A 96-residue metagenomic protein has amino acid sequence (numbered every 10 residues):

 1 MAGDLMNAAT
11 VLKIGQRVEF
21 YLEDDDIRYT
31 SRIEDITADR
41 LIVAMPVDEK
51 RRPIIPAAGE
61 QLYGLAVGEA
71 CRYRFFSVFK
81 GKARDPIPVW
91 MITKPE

Functional and structural regions predicted by a protein language model:
M1-E96: Structured alpha-helical
